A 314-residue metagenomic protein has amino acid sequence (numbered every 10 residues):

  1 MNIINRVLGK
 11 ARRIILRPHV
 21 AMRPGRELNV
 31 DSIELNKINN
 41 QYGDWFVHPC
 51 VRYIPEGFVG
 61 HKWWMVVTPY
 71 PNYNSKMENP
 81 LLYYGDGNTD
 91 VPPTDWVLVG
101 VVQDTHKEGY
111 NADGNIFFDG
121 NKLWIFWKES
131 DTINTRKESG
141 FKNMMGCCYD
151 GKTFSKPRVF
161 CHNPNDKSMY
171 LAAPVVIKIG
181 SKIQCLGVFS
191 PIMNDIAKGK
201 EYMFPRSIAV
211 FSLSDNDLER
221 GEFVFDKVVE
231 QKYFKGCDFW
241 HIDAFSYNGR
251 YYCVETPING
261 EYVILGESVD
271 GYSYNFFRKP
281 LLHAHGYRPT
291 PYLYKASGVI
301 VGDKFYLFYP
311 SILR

Functional and structural regions predicted by a protein language model:
N2-G109, F117-M169, I177-D238, F245-T290 (+1 more regions): Beta-rich carbohydrate-recognition and catalytic domains
D113: A short mid-domain helix/strand-loop element embedded in enzyme catalytic domains that forms or borders the active-site
A173: Short hydrophobic "strand-cap" motifs at the C-terminus of beta-strands
H241-I242, K295-A296: Generic recognition of flexible, low-complexity loop/linker segments
